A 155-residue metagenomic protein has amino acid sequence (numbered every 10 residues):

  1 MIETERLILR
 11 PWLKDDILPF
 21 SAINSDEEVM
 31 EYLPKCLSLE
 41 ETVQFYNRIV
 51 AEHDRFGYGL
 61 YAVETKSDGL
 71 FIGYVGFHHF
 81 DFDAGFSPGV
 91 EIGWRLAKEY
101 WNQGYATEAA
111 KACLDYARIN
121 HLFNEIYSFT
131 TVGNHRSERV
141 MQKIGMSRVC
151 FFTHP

Functional and structural regions predicted by a protein language model:
M1-E31, A62-P155: Acyl-donor (CoA/ACP) binding surface of acyl/acetyltransferases
E28-I49, G59: Conserved GNAT-fold acetyl-CoA-binding loop/helix
A51-R55: PAS/LOV-family and closely related PAS-like sensory domains
